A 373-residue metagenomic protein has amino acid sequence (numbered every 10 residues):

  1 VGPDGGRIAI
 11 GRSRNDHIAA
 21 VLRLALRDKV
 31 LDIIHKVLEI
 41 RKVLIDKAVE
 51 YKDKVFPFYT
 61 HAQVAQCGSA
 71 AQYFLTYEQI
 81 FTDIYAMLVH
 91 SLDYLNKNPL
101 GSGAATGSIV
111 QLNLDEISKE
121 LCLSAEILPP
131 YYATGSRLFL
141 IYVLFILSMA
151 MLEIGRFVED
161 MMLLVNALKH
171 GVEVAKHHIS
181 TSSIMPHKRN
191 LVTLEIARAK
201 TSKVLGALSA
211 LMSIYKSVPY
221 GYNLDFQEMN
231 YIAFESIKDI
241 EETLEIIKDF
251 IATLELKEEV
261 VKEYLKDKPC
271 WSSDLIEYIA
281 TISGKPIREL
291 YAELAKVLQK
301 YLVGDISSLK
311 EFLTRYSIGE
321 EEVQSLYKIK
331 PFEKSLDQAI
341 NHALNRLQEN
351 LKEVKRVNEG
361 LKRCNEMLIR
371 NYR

Functional and structural regions predicted by a protein language model:
V1, M185-R373: Glycine-rich cofactor/substrate-binding loops
V1-K97, G101, G107, L112-E116 (+5 more regions): A helix-coil-helix interface module used to build multimeric assemblies and to scaffold catalytic/cofactor sites
V1-R7, H35-L38, Q66-S217: Internal glycine-rich alpha/beta core junctions
H17, V21-L24, D28, G68 (+6 more regions): Generic amphipathic alpha-helical segments used as scaffolds and interaction surfaces in large, multi-domain proteins
H17-A25, T60-A62, P130-L138, S180-I184 (+2 more regions): A short small-residue
L26-L44, F74, F81, L88 (+9 more regions): Amphipathic alpha-helical coiled-coil segments
L44, A48-Y51, Y85-L88, L92-L95 (+8 more regions): Leucine-rich amphipathic alpha-helices with coiled-coil/heptad-repeat character
V49-A71, G171-K188, P219-D225, A252-K266: Glycine-rich cofactor-pocket loops
